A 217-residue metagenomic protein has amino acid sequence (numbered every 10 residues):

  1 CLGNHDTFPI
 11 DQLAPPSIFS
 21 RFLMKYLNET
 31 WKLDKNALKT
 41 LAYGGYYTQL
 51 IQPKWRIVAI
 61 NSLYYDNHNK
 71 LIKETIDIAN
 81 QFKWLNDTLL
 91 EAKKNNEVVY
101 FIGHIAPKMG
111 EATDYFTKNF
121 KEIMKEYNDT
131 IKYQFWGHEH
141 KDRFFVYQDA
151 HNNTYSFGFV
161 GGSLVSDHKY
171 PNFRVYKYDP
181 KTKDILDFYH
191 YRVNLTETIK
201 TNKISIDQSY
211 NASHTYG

Functional and structural regions predicted by a protein language model:
C1-G3, Y100-H104, Y127-F145, G158-G162: Active-site neighborhood of phospho(di)ester-bond hydrolases with catalytic His/Asp-centered motifs
C1-P15: Core catalytic region of metal-dependent phosphoesterases/phosphodiesterases, especially metallo-beta-lactamase-like
G3, I60, L85, F101 (+3 more regions): Divalent metal-coordination and catalytic microenvironments
F8, P16-E91, N95, K141-G217: Metal-dependent phosphoesterase/phosphodiesterase active-site architecture
Q12-Y26, A112-K125: Short, electropositive alpha-helical surface patch
Y64-K83, L90-W136: Active-site-proximal segments of metal-dependent phosphoesterases and phosphodiesterases across multiple
